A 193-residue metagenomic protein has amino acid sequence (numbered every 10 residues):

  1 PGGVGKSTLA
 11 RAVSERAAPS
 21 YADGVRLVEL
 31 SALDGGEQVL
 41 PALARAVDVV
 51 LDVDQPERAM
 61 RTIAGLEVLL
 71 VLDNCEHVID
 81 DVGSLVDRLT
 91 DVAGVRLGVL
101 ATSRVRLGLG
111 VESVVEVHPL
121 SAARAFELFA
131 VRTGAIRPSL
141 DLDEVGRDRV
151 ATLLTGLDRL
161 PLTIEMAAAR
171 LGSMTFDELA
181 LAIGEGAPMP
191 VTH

Functional and structural regions predicted by a protein language model:
P1-H193: Aliphatic-rich helical/repeat scaffold segments used for oligomerization and domain docking
